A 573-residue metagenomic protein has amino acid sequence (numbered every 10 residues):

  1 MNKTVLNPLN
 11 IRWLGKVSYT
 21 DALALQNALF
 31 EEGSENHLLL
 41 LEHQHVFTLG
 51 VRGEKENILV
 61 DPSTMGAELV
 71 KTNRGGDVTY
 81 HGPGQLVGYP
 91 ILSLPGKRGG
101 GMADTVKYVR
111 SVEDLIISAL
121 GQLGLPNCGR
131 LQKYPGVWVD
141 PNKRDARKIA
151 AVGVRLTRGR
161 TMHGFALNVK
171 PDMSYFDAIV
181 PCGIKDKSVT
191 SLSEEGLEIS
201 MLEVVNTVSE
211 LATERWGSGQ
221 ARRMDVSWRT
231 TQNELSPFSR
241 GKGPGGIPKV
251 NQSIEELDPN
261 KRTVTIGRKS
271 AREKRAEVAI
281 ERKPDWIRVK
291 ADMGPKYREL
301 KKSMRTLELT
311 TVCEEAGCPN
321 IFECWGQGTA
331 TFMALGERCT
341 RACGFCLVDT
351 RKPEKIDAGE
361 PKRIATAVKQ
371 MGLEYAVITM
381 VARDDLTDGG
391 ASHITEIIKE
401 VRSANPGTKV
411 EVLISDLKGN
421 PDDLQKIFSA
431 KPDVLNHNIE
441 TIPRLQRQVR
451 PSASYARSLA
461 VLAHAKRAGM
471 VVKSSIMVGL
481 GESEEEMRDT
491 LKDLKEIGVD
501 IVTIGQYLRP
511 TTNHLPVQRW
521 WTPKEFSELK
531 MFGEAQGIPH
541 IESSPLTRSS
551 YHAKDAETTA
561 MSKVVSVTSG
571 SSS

Functional and structural regions predicted by a protein language model:
M1-A146, T231-R240, G245-G246: N-terminal lobe of the biotin/lipoate ligase/transferase fold
Q26, L40, G82, I116 (+6 more regions): Residue-level signal for inorganic ion chemistry
D61-G76, P319-Q370: Active-site cofactor/substrate anionic-group-binding motifs, chiefly glycine- and Lys/Arg-rich phosphate-binding loops
P126-R130, G217-S227, E314, S544: Flexible, glycine/charged-enriched surface loops at secondary-structure junctions
R158-K170: Conserved phosphate/anionic-ligand binding catalytic regions in large, soluble enzymes, centered on
S174-E255, F532-A535: C-terminal accessory segment of soluble enzyme catalytic cores
G246-T331, K362, T366-K369, E396-G407 (+3 more regions): Auxiliary Fe-S-binding modules of radical SAM enzymes
L347-R363, Q370-P421, I427-V461, K473 (+2 more regions): Core AdoMet radical
